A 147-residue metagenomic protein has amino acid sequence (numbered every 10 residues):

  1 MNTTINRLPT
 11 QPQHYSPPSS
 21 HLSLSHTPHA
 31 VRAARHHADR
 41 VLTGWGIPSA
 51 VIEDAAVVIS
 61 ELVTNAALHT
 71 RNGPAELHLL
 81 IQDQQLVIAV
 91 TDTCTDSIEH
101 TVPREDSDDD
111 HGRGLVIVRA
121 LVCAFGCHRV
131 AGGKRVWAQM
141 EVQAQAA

Functional and structural regions predicted by a protein language model:
M1-H21, A66-A147: Conserved beta-strand-loop-beta-strand hairpin that lines the nucleotide-binding pocket of ATP/GTP-utilizing enzymes
H21-A33: STAS-typified acidic loop motif
H26, I47-A50, T70: Structural signature of the histidine kinase catalytic ATP-binding subdomain
V31-A38, L115: Heptad-repeat coiled-coil signal-transmission/dimerization helices
H36-S60: Conserved short strand/loop->alpha-helix "switch" segment adjacent to the catalytic nucleotide/phosphoryl-transfer site
D54-N72: Histidine-centered phosphotransfer motif of kinases
